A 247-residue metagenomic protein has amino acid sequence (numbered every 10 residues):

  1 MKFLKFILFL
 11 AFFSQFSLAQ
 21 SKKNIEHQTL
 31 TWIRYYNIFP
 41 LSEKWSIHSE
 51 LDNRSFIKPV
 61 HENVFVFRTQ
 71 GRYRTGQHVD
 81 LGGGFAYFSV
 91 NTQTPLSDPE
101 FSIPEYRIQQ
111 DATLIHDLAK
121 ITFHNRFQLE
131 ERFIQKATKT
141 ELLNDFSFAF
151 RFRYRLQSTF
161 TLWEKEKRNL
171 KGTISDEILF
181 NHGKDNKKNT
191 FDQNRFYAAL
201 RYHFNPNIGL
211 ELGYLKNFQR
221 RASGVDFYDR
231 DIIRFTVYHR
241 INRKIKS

Functional and structural regions predicted by a protein language model:
M1-I25, H239-I241, S247: Bacterial Sec-dependent N-terminal signal peptides
S21-K22, N53-I57, P95-P99, K139-F146 (+2 more regions): Extracellular loop and loop/strand-boundary signature of outer-membrane beta-barrel proteins
K22-L30, S55-V64, K184-F191, A222-D229: Solvent-exposed loop/turn segments connecting transmembrane beta-strands in outer-membrane beta-barrel proteins
H27-T31, N63-F65, P104-I108, F146-Y154 (+2 more regions): Residues that define the transmembrane beta-barrel architecture of outer-membrane proteins
Y35-F39, T69-Y73, Q110-H116, L129 (+3 more regions): Residues on the lipid-exposed face of transmembrane beta-strands in outer-membrane beta-barrel proteins
K44-S49, H78-G83, A119-F123, E164-L170 (+2 more regions): Repeated loop/turn-to-beta-strand initiation elements of outer-membrane beta-barrel proteins
L51-I57, F85-N91, H116-L118, L129-F133 (+3 more regions): Transmembrane beta-strands of outer-membrane beta-barrel pores
Q128-G209, F218: Outer-membrane beta-barrel transmembrane domain signature
